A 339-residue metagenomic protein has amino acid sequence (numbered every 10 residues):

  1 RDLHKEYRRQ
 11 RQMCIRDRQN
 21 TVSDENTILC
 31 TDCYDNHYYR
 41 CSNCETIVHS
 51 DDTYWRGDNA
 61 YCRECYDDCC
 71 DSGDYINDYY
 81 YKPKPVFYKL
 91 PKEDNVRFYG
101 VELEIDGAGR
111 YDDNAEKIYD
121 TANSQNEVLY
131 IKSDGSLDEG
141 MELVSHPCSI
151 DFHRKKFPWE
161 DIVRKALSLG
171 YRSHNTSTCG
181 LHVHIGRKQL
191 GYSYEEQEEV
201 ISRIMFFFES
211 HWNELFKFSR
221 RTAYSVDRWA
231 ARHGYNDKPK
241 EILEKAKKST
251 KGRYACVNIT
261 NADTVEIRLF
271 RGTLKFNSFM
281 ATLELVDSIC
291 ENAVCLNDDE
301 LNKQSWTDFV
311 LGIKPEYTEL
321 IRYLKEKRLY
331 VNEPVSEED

Functional and structural regions predicted by a protein language model:
R1-R11, I15-D17: Single conserved hydrophobic/aromatic residue that forms the stacking wall/gate of nucleotide- or nucleobase-binding
R9-Q12, C30, C41-C44, C62: Short cysteine-rich clusters marking metal-coordination/redox-active sites
R16-Q19, S23, L29-D35, H49 (+1 more regions): Zinc-coordinating Cys/His ligand positions in small cysteine/histidine-rich zinc-finger domains
E64-G170: Terminal catalytic/cofactor-binding subdomain
G100, E198-T273: Aromatic/basic-lined ligand-recognition segments that form π-stacking hydrophobic pockets flanked by Lys/Arg to engage
G140-E142, H174-L190, T264-R268: Histidine-centered divalent-metal-coordination microenvironment in nucleic-acid enzymes
D151-V163, Q189-S219, K275-C290, Y323-V335 (+1 more regions): Helical (often loop-to-helix) elements that flank the catalytic cores of nucleotide-handling enzymes
H174, S210-V226, E291-R322, L329: Flexible helix-coil linker/hinge segments at domain or subdomain boundaries
